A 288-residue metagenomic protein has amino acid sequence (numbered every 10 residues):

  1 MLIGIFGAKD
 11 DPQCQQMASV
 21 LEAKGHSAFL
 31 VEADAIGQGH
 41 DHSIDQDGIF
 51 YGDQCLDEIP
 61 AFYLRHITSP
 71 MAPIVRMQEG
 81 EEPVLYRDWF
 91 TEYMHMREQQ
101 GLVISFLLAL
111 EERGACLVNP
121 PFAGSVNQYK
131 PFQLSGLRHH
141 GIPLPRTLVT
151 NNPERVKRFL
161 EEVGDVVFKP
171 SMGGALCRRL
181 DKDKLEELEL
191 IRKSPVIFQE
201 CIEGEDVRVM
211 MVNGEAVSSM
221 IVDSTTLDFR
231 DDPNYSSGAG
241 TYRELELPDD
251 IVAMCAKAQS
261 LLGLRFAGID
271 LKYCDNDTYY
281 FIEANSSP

Functional and structural regions predicted by a protein language model:
M1-G4: Extreme N-terminal starter segment of soluble prokaryotic enzymes
A8-V20, F29-P143: Conserved N-proximal alpha/beta basic substrate-recognition cap immediately N-terminal to, or forming the N-lobe
L21, E154, E161-A256: Phosphate-binding site of ATP-dependent enzymes
G25, D45-Q46, M211-A216, D223 (+1 more regions): Short acidic-glycine loop/turn motifs at beta-strand connectors
L30-V31, L117-N119, R146-T150, F168 (+1 more regions): General beta-strand structural signal in soluble alpha/beta enzymes
D34, I67, S171, C201-I202 (+3 more regions): Anionic group-transfer/hydrolysis microenvironments
V126, K130-R179: Loop-centered beta-sheet repeat module
Q259-P288: Conserved metal-phosphate-binding beta-hairpin within the catalytic cores of diverse ATP-dependent phosphoryl-transfer
